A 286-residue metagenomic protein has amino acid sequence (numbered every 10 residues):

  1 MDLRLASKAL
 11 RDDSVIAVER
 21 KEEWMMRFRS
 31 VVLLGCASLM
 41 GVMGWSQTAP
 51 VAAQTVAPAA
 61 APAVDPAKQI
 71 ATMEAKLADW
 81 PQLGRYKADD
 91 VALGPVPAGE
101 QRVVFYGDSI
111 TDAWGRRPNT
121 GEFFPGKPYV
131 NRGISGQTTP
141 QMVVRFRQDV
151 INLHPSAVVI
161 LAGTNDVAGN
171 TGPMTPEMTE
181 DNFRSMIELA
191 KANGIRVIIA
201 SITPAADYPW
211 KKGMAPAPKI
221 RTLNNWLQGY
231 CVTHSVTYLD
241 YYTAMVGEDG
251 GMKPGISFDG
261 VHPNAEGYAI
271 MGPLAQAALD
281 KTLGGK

Functional and structural regions predicted by a protein language model:
A6, D13-F105, T111-R116, E122 (+2 more regions): N-terminal secretory targeting modules
R102-G107, P128-G133, A157-A162, V197-S201 (+2 more regions): Structural recognition of the beta-strand scaffold that forms the well-ordered cores of secreted hydrolase catalytic
T111-I134, T139-E180, T203-A205: Oxyanion-hole/transition-state-stabilizing segment in secreted/luminal serine hydrolases and related acyltransferases
E122, A190, Y230-C231: A generic structural signal for well-ordered alpha-helical segments
T175-R184, A217-N224: Charged helix-capping and loop-helix junction motifs
A192-G194, T233-H234: Helix C-cap/helix->beta junction micro-motif
T203-K286: Catalytic His-Asp segment of secreted/periplasmic serine-dependent ester chemistry enzymes
